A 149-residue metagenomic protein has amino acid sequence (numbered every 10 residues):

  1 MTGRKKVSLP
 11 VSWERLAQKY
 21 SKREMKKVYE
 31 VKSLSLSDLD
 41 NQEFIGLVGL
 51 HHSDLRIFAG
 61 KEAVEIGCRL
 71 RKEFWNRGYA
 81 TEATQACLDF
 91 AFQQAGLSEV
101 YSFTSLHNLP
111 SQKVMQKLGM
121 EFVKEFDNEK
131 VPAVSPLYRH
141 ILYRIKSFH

Functional and structural regions predicted by a protein language model:
M1, S33-H149: Acyl-donor (CoA/ACP) binding surface of acyl/acetyltransferases
M1-K22, K32: Conserved GNAT-fold acetyl-CoA-binding loop/helix
E24-V28: Soluble sensory domains of the PAS superfamily and closely related sensory modules
